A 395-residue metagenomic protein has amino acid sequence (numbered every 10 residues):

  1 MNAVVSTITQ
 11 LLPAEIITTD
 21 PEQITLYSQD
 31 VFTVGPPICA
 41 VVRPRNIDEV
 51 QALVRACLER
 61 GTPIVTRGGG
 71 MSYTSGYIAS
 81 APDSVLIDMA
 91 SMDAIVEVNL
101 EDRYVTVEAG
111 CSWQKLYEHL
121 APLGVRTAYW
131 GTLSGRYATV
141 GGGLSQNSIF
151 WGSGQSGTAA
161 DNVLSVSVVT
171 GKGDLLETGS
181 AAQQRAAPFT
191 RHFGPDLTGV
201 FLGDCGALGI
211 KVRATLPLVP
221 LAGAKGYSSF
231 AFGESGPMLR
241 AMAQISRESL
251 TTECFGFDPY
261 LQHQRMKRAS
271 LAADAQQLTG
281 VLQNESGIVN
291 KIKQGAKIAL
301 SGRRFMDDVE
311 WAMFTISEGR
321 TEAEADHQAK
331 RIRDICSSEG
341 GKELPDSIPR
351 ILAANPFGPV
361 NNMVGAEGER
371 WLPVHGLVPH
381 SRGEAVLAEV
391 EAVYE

Functional and structural regions predicted by a protein language model:
M1-R55, M71-R103, A269, S301 (+1 more regions): N-terminal flexible segment immediately upstream of the FAD-binding catalytic core in FAD-dependent oxidoreductases
P21, L239-E395: C-terminal substrate-recognition/cap domain of FAD-linked oxidoreductases
T25-L26, S72-S75, W113-K115, L218-P220 (+4 more regions): Flexible loop/turn segments at secondary-structure boundaries
C39-P44, V105-T106, G226-A231, E310-R320 (+1 more regions): Short cationic amphipathic helices and targeting signals
A94-V98, E108-A109, W113-G256: FAD-binding subdomain of flavoenzyme oxidoreductases
